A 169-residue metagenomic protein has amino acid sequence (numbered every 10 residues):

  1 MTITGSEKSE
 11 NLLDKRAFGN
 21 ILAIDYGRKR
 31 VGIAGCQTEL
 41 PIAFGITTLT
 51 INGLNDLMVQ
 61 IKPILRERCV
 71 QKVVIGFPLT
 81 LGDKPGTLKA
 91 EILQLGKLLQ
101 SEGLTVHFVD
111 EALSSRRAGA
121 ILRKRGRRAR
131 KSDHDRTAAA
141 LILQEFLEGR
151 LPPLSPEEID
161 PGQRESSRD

Functional and structural regions predicted by a protein language model:
T2-I24, R28-D169: Phosphate- and other anionic-substrate recognition elements at nucleic-acid/protein interfaces
